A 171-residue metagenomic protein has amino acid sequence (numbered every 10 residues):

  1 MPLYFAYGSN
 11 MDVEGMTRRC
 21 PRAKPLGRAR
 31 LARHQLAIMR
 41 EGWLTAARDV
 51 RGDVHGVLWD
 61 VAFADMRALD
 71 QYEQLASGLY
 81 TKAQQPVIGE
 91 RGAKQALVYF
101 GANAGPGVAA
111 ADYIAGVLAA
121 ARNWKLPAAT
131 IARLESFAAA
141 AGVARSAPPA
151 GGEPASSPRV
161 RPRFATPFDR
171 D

Functional and structural regions predicted by a protein language model:
M1-D171: Glycine-aromatic micro-motifs
